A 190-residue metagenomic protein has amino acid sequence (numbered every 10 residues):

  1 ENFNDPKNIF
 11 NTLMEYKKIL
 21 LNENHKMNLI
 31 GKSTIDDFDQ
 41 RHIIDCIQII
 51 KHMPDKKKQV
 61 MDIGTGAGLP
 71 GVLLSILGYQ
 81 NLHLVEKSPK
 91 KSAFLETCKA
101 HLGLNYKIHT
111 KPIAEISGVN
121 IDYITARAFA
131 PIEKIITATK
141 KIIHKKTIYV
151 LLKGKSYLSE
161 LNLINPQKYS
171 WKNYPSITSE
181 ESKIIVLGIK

Functional and structural regions predicted by a protein language model:
N2-K56, M61, K90-L104: Class I SAM-dependent transferase core
I47-D122, A126: Conserved SAM/SAH cofactor-binding pocket of Class I
N81, N105-K107, I148, Q167-S170: Conserved beta-strand segments of alpha/beta enzyme cores
H83, S156-K190: Active-site capping/gating segments
K91-A93, I132, Y157: Short alpha-helix immediately C-terminal to the canonical SAM-binding loop
A126-E133, K140: Alpha-helical transmembrane segments of helical membrane proteins, especially in multi-pass transport, channel
I136-I148: A short glycine-rich, Lys/Arg-flanked "PGG" loop and its adjoining helix->strand segment in the class I
K146-Y157: Conserved beta-strand signature within the Rossmann-like core of class I S-adenosyl-L-methionine
